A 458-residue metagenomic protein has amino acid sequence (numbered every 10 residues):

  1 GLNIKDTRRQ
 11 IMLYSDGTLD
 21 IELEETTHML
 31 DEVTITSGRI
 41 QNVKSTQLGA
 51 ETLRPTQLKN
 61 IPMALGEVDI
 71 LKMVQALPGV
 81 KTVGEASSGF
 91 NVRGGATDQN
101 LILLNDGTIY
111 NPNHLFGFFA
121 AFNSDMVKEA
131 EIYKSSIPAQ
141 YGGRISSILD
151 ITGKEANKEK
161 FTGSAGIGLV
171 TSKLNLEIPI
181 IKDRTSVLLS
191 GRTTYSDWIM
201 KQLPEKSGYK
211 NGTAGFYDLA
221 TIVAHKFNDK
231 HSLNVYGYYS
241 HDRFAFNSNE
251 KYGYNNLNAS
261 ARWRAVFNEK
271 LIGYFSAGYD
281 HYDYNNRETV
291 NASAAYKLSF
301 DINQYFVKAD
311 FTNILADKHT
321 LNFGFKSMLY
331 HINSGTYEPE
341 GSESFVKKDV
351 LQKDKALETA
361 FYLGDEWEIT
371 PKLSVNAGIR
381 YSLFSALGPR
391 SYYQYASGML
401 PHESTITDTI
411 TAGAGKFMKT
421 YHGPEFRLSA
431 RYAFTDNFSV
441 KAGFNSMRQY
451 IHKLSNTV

Functional and structural regions predicted by a protein language model:
G1-E32, K372: Periplasm-facing N-terminal accessory domains of Gram-negative outer-membrane beta-barrel systems
N3-K5, R9-L13, G17, I40-I137 (+2 more regions): Periplasmic N-terminal accessory/gating domains of Gram-negative outer-membrane beta-barrel systems
G117-A120, K128-P138, S147-I178, S186-T193 (+2 more regions): Short strand-turn segments of transmembrane beta-barrel domains in outer membranes, especially the first one or two
K134-S136, G153-E155, L169-T171, I180-K182 (+6 more regions): Transmembrane beta-strands of outer-membrane beta-barrel pores
E155-N157, I180-K182, H225-D229, A265-L271 (+8 more regions): Outer-membrane beta-barrel strand-turn architecture
K160-T162, E205-Y209, F244-E250, N258-R262 (+6 more regions): Extracellular loop and loop/strand-boundary signature of outer-membrane beta-barrel proteins
V170-T193, S207-R243, K251-Y279, L315-A316 (+1 more regions): Transmembrane beta-barrel wall of Gram-negative outer-membrane proteins
N322-T435, Y450-I451, S455: Signature of Gram-negative outer-membrane beta-barrel scaffolds
